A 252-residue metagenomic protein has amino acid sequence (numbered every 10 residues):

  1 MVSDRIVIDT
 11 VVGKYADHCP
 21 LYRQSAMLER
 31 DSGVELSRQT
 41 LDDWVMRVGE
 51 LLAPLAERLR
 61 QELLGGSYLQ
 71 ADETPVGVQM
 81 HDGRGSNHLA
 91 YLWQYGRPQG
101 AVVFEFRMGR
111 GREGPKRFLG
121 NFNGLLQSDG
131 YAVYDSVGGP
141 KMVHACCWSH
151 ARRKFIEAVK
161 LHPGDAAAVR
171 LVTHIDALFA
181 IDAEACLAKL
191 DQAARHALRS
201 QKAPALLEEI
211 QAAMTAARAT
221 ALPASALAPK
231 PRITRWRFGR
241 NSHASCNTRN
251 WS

Functional and structural regions predicted by a protein language model:
M1-S252: Catalytic center-proximal scaffold of phosphoryl-transfer enzymes
